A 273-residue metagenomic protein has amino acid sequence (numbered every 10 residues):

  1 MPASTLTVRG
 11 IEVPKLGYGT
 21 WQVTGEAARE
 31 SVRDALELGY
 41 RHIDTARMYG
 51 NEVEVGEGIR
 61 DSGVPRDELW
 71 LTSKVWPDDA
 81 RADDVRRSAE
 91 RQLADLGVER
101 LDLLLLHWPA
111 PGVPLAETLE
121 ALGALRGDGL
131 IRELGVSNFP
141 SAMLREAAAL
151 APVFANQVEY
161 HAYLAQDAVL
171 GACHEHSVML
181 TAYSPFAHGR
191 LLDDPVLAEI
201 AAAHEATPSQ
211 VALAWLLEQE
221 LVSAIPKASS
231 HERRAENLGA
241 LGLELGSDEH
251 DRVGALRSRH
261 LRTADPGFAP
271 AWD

Functional and structural regions predicted by a protein language model:
M1-L69, P270-D273: N-terminal binding-site loop/beta-alpha segment at the start of enzyme catalytic domains that lines or forms
T7-V8, G56-E68, E90-E99, A148-L150 (+1 more regions): Acidic (Asp/Glu)-rich catalytic clusters
T24-E26, A46-E54, D78-D83, P111-P114 (+2 more regions): Acidic-and-aromatic substrate-binding clefts and catalytic sites of carbohydrate-active enzymes
T24-L36, R81-L96, P140, L144 (+1 more regions): Short, acidic/polar
R41, E99-D102, F154: Conserved acidic residues
P65-L69, E99-L104, R132-E133, S209-Q210 (+1 more regions): Short acidic capping loops at alpha-helix termini that bridge into adjacent secondary structure
K74, D78-L119, G123: Glycine/small-residue-rich loop that forms an oxyanion/phosphate-binding "nest" at active or ligand-binding sites
P109-D273: Beta/alpha (TIM)-barrel catalytic core signal, keyed to glycine-rich beta->alpha loops juxtaposed to Asp/Glu that bind
